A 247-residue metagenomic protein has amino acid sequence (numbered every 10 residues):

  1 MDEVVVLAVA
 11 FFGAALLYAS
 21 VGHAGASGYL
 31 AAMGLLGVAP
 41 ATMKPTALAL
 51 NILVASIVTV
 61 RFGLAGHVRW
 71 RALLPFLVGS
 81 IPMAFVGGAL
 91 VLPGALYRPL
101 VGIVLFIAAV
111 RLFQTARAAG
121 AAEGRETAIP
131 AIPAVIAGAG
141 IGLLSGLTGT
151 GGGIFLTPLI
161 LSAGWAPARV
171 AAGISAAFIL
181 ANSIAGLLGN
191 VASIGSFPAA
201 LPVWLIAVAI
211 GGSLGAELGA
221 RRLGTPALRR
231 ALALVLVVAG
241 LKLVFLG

Functional and structural regions predicted by a protein language model:
M1-A15, A19, A24, G28-L36 (+5 more regions): Juxtamembrane transmembrane-helix boundary motif
L30, L156-T157: Interfacial helix-capping/hinge residues at the ends of transmembrane alpha-helices
P40-P45, A172-A176: Small-residue hotspots at the loop-to-helix junctions and early N-terminal turns of transmembrane alpha-helices
T46-R61: Transmembrane alpha-helices of multi-pass small-molecule transport proteins
A47-N51, S175-I179, L201-L205: Short hydrophobic/aromatic, small-residue-rich stretches within specific transmembrane helices of secondary active
V170-G186: Hydrophobic alpha-helical transmembrane segments of multi-pass integral membrane proteins, especially transporters
G186-A192: Membrane-helix boundary/interface segments in integral membrane proteins
